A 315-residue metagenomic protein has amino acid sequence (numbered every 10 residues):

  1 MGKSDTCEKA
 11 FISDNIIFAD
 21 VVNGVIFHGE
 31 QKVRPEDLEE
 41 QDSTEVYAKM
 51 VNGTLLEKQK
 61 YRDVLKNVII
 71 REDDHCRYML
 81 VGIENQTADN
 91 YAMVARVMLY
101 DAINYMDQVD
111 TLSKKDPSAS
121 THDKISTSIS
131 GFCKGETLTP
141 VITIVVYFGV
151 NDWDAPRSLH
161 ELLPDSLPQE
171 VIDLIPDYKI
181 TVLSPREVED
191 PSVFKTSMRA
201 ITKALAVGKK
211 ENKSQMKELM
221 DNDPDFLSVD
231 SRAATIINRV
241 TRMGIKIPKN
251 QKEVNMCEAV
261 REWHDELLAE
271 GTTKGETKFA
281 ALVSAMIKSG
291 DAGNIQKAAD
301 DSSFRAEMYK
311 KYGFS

Functional and structural regions predicted by a protein language model:
M1-S315: Elongated, amphipathic alpha-helical interaction scaffolds
